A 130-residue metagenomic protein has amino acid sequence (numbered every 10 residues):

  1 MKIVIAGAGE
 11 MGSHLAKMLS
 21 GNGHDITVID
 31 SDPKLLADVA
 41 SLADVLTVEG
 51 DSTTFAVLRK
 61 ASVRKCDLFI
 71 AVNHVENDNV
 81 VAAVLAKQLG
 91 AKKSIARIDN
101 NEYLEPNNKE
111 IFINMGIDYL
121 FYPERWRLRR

Functional and structural regions predicted by a protein language model:
M1-R130: Cytosolic regulatory regions of ion transport systems
